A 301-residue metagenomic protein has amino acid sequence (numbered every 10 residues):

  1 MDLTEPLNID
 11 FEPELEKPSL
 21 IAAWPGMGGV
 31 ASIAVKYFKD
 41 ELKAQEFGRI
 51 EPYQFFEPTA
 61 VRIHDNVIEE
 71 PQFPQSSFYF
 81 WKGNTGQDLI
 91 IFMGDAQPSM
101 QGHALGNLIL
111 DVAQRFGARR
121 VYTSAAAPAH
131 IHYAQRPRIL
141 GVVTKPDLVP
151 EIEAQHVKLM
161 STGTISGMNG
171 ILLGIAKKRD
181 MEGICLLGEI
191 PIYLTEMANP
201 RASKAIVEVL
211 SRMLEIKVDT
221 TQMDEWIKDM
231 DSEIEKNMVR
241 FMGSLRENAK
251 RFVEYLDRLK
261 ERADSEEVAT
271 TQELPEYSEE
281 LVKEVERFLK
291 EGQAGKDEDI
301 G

Functional and structural regions predicted by a protein language model:
M1-G94: N-terminal short beta-loop-beta anion/metal-coordinating cradle
A23-G26, M93-A96, S124-A127, G188-E189: Fold-independent oxyanion-binding glycine-rich loops and adjacent beta-strand/coil segments at enzyme active sites
K36-D40, N107-L110, R201-K204: Short, solvent-exposed amphipathic alpha-helical segments in soluble enzyme and RNA/protein-processing domains
Q45-G48, I90-F92, Y122, L140 (+1 more regions): Hydrophobic/aromatic beta-strand patches that form the interior of the parallel beta-sheet core in alpha/beta enzyme
Q87, Q97-V149, I171-L172: Internal, conserved structured core segments that host functional sites
R119, M181-C185, I216-T221: Short, structured loop/turn "capping" segments at alpha-beta junctions
H130-M213, E235: Catalytic cores of processing enzymes, dominated by hydrolases/peptidases, characterized by acidic/His-rich
L194-G301: A conserved C-terminal secondary-structure "cap"
